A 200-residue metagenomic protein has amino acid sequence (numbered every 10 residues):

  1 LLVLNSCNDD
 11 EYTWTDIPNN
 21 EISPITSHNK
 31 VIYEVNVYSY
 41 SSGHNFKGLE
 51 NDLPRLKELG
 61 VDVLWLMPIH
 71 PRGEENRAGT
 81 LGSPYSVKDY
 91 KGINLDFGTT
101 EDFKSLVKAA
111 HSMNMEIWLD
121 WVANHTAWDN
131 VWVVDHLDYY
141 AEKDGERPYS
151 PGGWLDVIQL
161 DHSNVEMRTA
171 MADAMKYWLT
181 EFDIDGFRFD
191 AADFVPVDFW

Functional and structural regions predicted by a protein language model:
L1-V3, Y40: Residue-level marker of positions within ordered structural domains that often coincide with functionally constrained
V3-I25: Bacterial Sec-dependent N-terminal signal peptides
I17-V63, M67-F182: Substrate-binding/active-site clefts of carbohydrate-active enzymes
W118, G186-A192: Short catalytic-loop micro-motif centered on adjacent basic/acidic residues
D173-A174, T180, D190-W200: Active-site-proximal helices and loops of the catalytic beta/alpha 8
